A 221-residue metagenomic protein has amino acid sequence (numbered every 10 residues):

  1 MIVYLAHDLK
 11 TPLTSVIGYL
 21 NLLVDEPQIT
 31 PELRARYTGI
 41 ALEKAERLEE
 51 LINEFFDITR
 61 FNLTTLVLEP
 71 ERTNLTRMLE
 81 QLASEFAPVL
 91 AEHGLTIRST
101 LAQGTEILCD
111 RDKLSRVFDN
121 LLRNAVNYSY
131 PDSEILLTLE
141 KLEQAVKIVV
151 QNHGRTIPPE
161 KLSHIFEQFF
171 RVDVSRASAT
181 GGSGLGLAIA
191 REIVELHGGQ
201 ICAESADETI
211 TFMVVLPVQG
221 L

Functional and structural regions predicted by a protein language model:
E69-R72, A91, T96-E106, L142: Conserved catalytic submotifs in the C-terminal HATPase_c
E69-S84: A conserved beta-strand-to-alpha-helix junction within the catalytic ATP-binding
A125-V126: Short helix-loop "hinge" at the ATP-lid/N-box region of the Bergerat-fold HATPase_c
D132-Q144: Short beta-strand/loop element within the Bergerat-fold HATPase_c
I157-R171: Short conserved segment of the HATPase_c
G186, A190: Short alpha-helical Gxxx[C/S/T] motif in the catalytic ATP-binding
G198-G199: Conserved glycine-rich
